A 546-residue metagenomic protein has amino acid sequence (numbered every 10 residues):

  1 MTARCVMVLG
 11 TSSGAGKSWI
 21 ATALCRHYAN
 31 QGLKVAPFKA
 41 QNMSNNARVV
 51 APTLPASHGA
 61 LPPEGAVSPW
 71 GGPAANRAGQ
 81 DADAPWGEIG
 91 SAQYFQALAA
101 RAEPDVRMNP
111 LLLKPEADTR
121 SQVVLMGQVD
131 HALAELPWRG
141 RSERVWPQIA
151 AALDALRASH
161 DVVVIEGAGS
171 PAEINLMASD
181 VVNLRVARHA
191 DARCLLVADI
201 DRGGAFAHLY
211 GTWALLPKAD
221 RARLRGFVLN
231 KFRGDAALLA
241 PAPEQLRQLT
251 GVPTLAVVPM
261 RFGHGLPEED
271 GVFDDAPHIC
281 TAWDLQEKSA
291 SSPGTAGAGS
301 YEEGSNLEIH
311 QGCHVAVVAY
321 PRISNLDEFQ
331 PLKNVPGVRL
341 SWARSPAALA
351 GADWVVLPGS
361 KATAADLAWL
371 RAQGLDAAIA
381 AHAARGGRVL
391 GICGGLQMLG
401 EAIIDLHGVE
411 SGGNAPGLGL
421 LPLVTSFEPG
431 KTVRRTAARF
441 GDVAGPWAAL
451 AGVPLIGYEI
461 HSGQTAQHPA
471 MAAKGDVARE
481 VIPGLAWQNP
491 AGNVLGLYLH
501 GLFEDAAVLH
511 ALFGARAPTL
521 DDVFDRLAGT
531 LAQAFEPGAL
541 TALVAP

Functional and structural regions predicted by a protein language model:
T2-L61, V67-G294, Y301-A380, R388 (+3 more regions): Flexible phosphate-sensing "switch/lid" loops adjacent to ATP/NTP-binding sites across phosphate-transfer
H382, E401: Active-site C-terminal subdomain of aminotransferase-like
C393-G394: Catalytic nucleophile serine of serine hydrolases, specifically the conserved "nucleophile elbow" pentapeptide
M398: Conserved catalytic-site region of short-chain dehydrogenase/reductase
A402-I403, H407-N414, V424, P429-T436: Conserved phosphate-handling catalytic cores of large alpha/beta enzymes
R434-A437, G441-A444: Metal-dependent peptidase/peptidase-like ectodomains
